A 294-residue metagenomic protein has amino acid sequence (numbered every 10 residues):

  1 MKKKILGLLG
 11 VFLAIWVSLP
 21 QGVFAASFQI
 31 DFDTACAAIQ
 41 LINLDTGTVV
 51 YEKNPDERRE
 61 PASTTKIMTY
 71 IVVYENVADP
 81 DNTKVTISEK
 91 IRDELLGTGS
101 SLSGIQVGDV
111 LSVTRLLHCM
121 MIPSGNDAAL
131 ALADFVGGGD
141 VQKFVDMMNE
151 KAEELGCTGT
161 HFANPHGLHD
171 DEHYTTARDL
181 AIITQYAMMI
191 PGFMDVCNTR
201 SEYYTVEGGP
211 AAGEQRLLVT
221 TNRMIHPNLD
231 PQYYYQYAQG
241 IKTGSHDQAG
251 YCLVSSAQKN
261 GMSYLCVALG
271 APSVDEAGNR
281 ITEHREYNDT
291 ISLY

Functional and structural regions predicted by a protein language model:
K2-A25: Sec-dependent N-terminal signal peptides of Gram-positive bacterial secreted proteins and lipoproteins
K3-K4, K53, K66, K242: A general lysine-centric signal
I15-S18, V77-A78, C252: Ubiquitous "structural anchor" signal
V23-R178, A187-P191: Active-site-adjacent loops and short helices of periplasmic peptidoglycan-processing enzymes
C157-T158, D171-Y174, R178-Y294: Domain-terminus/edge residues, biased toward the C-terminal soluble/receptor-binding domains of extracytoplasmic
